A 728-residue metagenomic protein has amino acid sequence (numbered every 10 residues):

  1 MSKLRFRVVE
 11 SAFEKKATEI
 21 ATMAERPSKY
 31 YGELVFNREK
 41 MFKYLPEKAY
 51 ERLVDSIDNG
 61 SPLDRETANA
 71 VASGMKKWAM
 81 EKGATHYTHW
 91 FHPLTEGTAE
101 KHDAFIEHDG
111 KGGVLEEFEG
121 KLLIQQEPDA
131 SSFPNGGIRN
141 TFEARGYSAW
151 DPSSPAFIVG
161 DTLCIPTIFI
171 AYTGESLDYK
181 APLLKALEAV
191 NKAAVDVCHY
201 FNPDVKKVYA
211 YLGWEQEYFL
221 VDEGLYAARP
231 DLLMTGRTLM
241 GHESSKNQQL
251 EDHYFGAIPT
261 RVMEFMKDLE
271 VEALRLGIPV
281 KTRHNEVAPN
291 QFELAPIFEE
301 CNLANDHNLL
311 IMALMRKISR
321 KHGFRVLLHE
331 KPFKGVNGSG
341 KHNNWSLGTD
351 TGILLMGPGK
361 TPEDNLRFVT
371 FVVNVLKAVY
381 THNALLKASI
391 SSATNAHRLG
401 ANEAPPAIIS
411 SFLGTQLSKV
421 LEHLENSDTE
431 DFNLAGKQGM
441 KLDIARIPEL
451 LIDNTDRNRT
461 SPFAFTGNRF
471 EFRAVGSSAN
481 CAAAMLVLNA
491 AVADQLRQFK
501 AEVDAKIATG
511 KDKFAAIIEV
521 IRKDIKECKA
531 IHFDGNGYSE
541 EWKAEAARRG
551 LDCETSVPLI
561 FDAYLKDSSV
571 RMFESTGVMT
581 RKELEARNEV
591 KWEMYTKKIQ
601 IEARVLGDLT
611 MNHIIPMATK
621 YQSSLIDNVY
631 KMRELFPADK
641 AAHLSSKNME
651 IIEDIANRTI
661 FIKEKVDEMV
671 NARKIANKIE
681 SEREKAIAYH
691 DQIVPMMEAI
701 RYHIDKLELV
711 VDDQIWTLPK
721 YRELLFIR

Functional and structural regions predicted by a protein language model:
S2, R7-A12, E33-E39, T98 (+1 more regions): Eukaryotic, polar/proline-rich low-complexity intrinsically disordered regions
S2-A24, T141-F157: N-terminal hydrophobic targeting/anchoring segments and the immediately downstream early-domain regions of hydrolases
V8-E10, E19-V35, E188, K192 (+1 more regions): Flexible inter-domain linker/hinge segments
Y30-E143: Active-site core of metal-dependent hydrolases
T67-V71, F91-P93, K121-L122, F169 (+4 more regions): Active-site-proximal loop/turn and secondary-structure-junction residues that shape catalytic pockets, frequently
E96-G112, S131, R229, G236-T238 (+4 more regions): Short linear, low-complexity motifs centered on an aromatic residue
E143-L328, N337-G340, L347-E589: Glycine-rich, acidic/polar active-site loops that bind/position phosphate-bearing ligands
I521-R728: C-terminal amphipathic alpha-helical interaction region
